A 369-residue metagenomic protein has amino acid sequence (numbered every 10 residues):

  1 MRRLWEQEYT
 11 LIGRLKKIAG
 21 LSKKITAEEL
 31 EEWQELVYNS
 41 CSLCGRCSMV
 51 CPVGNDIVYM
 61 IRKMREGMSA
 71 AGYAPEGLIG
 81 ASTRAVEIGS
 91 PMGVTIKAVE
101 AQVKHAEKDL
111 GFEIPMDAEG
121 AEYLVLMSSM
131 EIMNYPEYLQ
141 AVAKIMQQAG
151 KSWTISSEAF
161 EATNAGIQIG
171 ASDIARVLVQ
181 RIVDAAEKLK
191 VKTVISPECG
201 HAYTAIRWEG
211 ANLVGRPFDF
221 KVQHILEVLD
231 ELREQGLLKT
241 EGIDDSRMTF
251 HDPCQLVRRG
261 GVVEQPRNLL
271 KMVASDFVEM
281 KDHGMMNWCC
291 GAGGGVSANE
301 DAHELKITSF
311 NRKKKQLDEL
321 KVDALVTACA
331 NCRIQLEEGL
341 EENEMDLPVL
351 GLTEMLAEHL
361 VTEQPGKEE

Functional and structural regions predicted by a protein language model:
M1-P197, H201-N212: Iron-sulfur-cluster electron-transfer modules
C41-G45, S246-T249, A292: Short acidic (Asp/Glu) and glycine-rich catalytic loops that position anionic groups and cofactors
A118-Y123, G242-M248: A short, charged/proline- and glycine-enriched loop that marks the coil->beta-strand transition at the N-terminal
M127, H224-L226, D252: Short, structured patches in soluble enzyme cores that scaffold and shape functional sites
M130-F220, Q255-A274, V278-E369: Cofactor-cradling patches in redox/metallo enzymes
R176-V183, V228-G236: Active-site glycine-rich loop that binds ribose-phosphate moieties when present
D219-Q235, A274: C-terminal, non-catalytic macromolecule-binding modules
